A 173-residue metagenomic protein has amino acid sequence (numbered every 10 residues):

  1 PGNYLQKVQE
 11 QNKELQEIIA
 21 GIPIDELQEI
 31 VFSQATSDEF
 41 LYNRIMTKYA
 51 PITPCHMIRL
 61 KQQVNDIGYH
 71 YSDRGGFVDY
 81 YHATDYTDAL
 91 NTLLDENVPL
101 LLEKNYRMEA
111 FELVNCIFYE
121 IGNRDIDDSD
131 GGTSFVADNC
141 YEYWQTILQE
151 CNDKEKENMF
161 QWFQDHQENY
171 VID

Functional and structural regions predicted by a protein language model:
G2-D173: Eukaryote-biased, non-catalytic alpha-solenoid scaffold regions
